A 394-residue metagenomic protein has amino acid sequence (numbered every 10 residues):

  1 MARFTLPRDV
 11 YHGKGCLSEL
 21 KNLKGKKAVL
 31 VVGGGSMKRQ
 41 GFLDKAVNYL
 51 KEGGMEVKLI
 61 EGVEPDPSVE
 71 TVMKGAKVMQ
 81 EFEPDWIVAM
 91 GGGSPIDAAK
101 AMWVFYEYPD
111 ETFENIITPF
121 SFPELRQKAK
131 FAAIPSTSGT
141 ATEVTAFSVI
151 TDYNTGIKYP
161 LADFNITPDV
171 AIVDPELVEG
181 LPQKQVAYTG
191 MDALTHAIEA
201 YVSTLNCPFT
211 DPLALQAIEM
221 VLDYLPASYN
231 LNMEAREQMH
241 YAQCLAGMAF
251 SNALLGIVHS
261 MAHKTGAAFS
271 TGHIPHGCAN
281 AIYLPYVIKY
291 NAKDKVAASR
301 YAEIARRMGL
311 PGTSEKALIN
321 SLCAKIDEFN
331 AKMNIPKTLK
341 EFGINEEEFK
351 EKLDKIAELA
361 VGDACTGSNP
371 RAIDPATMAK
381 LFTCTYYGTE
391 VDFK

Functional and structural regions predicted by a protein language model:
M1-W86, L339-K340: ATP/NTP phosphate-donor binding region
E70-E176: Glycine/threonine-rich beta-strand-loop-alpha-helix active-site module that forms ligand/phosphate-binding
G139, C244-N280, D363-C365: Glycine-rich phosphate/pyrophosphate-binding beta-alpha loops
F147-A253, A376: Carboxylate- and glycine-rich phosphate/diphosphate-binding segment that chelates Mg2+/Mn2+
T204-L213, A227-Q238, A253-V258, I274-G277 (+4 more regions): Flexible, glycine/charged-enriched surface loops at secondary-structure junctions
A268-T271, G277-E348, V391-D392: Gly/Pro-rich interdomain helix-loop hinge
E348-K394: Short, amphipathic C-terminal "tail helix"
